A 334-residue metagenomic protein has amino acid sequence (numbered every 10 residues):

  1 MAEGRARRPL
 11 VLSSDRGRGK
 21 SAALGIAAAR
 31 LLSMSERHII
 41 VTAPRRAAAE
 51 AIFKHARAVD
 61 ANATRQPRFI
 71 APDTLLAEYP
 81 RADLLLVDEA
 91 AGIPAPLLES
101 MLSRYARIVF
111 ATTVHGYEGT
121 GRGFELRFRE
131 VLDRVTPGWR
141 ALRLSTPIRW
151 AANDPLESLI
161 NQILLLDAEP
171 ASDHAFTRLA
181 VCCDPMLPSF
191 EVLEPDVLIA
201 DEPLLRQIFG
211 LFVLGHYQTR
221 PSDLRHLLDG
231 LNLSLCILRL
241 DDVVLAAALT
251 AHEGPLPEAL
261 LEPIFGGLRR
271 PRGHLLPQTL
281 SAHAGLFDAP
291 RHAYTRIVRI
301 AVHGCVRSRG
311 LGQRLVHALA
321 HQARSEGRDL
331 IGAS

Functional and structural regions predicted by a protein language model:
L12, R37-A49: Conserved RecA-like ASCE P-loop NTPase motor core of nucleic-acid helicases/translocases
A23, A27, L315: Hydrophobic positions on the alpha1 helix immediately C-terminal to the Walker A/P-loop
A63-S103: Conserved RecA-like ASCE ATPase "motif II neighborhood" in helicase/translocase motors
I93-V135, W139, L144: Signature of the SF2 helicase/ATPase Hel1-core->accessory helical subdomain module
E118, E130-D173: Conserved coupling/interface region of RecA-like P-loop/ASCE motor cores
L187-H252: Conserved helicase/translocase motor-coupling segment
L249-H303: Conserved acyl-donor/pantetheine-binding loop and adjacent beta-alpha core of acyl/acetyltransferases and related
D288, A293-T295, R299, L319-S334: Conserved GNAT acetyl-CoA-binding A-motif
